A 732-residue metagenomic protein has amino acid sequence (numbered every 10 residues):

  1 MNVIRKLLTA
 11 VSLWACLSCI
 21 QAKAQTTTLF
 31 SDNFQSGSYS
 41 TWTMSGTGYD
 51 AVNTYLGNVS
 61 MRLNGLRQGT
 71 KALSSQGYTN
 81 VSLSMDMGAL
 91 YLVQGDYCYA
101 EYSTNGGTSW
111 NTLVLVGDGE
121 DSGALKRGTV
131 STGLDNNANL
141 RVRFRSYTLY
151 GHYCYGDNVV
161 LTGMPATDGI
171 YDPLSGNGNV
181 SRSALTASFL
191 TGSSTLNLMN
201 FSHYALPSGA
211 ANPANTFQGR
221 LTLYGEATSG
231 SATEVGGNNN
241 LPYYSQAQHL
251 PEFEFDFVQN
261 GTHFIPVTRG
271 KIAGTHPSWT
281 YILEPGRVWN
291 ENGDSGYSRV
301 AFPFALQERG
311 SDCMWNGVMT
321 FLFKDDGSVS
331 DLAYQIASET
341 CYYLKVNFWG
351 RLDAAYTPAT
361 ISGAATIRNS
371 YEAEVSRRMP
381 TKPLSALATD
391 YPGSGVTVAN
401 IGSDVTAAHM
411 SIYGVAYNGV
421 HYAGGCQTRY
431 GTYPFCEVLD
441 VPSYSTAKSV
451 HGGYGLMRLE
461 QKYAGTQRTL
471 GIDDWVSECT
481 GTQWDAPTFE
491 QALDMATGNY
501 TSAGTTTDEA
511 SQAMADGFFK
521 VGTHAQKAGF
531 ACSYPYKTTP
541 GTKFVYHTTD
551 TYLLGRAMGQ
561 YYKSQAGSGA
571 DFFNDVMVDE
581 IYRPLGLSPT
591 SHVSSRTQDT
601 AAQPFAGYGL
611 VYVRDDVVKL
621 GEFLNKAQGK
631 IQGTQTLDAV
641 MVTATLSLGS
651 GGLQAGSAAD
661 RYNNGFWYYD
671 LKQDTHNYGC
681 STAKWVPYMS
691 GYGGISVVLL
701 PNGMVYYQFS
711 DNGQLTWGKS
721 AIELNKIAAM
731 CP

Functional and structural regions predicted by a protein language model:
T26-L66: Extracellular glycan-recognition surfaces and repeat-rich motifs
G95, Y147-G163: Extracellular carbohydrate recognition
T108-D135: Extracellular carbohydrate recognition and processing domains and analogous Trp-centered ligand-binding platforms
V180-S202, Q461-Y500, S533-Y536, K563-G607 (+1 more regions): Active-site helix/loop module of the DD-peptidase/beta-lactamase fold, centered on the serine-lysine SxxK catalytic
L322, P392-F435, S696-V697, V705-Y707: A short, well-structured edge-of-sheet supersecondary motif
A388-Y413, T480-L587, Y612-V618, E622-K626: Active-site-adjacent helix/loop patches that line small-molecule binding or acyl-intermediate pockets
P442-R468, A492, L554-M558, V617-L624: Active-site SXXK
A525-P535, T539-F544, Y562-S568, S591-L700 (+2 more regions): Penicillin-binding protein/beta-lactamase superfamily catalytic region
